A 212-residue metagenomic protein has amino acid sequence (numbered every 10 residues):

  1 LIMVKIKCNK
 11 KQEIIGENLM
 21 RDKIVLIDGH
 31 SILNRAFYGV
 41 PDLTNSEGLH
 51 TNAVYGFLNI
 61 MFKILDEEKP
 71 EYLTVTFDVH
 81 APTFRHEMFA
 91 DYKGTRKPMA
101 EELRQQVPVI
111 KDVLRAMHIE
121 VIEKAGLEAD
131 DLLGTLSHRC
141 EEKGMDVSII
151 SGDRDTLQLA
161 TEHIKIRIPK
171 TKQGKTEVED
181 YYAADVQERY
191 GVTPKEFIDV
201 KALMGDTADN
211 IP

Functional and structural regions predicted by a protein language model:
L1-L19: Short, Lys/Arg-enriched N-terminal segments with co-localized hydrophobic residues within the first ~10-30 amino acids
K5-I6, L19, P41-T44, G94-P212: Extended two-metal-dependent nuclease catalytic cores across DNA- and RNA-processing enzymes
C8-K10, D28, R104: Intrinsically disordered, low-complexity regions enriched for glutamine and histidine
L19-T74, D78, F84-F89: Non-catalytic, usually N-terminal nucleic-acid engagement modules in DNA/RNA processing proteins
